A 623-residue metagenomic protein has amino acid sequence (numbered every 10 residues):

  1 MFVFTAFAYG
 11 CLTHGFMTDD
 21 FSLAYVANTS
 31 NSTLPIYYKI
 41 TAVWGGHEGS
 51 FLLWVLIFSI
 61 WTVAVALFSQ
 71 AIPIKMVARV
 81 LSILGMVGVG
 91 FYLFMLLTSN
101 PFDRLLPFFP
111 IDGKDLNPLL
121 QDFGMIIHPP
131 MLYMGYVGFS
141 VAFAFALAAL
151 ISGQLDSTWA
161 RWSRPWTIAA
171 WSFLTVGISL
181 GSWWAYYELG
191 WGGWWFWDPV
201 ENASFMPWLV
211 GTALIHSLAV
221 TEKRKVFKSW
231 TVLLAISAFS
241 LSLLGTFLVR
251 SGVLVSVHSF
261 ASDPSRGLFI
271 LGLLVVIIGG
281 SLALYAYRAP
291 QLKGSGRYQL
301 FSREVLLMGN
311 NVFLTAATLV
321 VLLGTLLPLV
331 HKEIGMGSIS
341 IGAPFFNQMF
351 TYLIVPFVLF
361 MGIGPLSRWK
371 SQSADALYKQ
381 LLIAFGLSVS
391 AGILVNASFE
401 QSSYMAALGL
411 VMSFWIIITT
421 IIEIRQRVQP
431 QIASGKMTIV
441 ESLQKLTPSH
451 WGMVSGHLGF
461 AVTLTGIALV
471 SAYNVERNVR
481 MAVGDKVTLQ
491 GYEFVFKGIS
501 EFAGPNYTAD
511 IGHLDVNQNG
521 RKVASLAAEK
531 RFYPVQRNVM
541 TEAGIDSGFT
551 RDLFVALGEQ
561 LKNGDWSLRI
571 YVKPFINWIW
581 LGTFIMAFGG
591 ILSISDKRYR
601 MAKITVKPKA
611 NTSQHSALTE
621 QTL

Functional and structural regions predicted by a protein language model:
M1, F7, F21, P199-M206 (+5 more regions): Contiguous transmembrane helix-bundle modules in multi-pass membrane proteins
M1-T5, L67-G88, I151-S172, W197 (+5 more regions): Membrane-interfacial loop-to-helix junctions in multi-pass inner-membrane proteins
M1-Y9, L34-Y38, W54-S69, V141-L150 (+5 more regions): Central hydrophobic cores of alpha-helical transmembrane segments in multi-pass inner-membrane proteins across all
T5-L34, T41-T62, A66, F94-D103 (+5 more regions): Transmembrane-helix bundle segments that line or gate the permeation/cavity pathway in multi-pass membrane proteins
H14-E48, N100-P129, L180-A203, K223-R224 (+8 more regions): Membrane-interface interhelical loops and short amphipathic "cap" helices that link adjacent transmembrane segments
F21-Y25, F58-V80, A146-S163, L214-W230 (+4 more regions): Membrane-interfacial helix termini and the short, flexible loops that connect transmembrane helices in multi-pass
V43, S50-S182, G190: A conserved hydrophobic secondary-structure block that centers on an alpha-helix together with its immediately flanking
R477-R569: Soluble non-transmembrane domains of integral membrane proteins
